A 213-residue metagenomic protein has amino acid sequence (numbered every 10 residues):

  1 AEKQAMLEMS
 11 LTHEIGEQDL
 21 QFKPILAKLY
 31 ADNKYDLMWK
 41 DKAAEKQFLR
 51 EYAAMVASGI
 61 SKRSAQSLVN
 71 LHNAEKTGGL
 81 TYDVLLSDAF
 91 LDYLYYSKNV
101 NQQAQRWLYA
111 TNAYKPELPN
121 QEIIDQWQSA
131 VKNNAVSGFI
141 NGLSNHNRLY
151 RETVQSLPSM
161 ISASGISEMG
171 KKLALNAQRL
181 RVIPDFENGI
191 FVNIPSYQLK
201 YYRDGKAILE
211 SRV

Functional and structural regions predicted by a protein language model:
A1-V213: N-terminal pre-domains immediately preceding structured catalytic cores
